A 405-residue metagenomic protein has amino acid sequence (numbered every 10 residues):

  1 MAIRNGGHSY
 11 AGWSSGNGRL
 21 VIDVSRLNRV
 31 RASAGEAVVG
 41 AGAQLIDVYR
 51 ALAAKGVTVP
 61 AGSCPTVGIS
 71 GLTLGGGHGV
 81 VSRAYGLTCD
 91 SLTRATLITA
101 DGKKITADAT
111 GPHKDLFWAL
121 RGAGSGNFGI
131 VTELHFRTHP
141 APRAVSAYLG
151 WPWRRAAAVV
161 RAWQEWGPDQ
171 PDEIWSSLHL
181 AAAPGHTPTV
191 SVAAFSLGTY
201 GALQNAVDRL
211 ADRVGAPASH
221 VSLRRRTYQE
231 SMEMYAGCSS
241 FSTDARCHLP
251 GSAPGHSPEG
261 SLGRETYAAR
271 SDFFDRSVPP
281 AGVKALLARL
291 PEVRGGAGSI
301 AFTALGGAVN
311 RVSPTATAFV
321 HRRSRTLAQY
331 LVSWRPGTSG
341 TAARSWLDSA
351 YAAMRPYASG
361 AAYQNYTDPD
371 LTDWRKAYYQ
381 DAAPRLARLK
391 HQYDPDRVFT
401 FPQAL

Functional and structural regions predicted by a protein language model:
M1-L405: Soluble FAD-dependent oxygen oxidases
